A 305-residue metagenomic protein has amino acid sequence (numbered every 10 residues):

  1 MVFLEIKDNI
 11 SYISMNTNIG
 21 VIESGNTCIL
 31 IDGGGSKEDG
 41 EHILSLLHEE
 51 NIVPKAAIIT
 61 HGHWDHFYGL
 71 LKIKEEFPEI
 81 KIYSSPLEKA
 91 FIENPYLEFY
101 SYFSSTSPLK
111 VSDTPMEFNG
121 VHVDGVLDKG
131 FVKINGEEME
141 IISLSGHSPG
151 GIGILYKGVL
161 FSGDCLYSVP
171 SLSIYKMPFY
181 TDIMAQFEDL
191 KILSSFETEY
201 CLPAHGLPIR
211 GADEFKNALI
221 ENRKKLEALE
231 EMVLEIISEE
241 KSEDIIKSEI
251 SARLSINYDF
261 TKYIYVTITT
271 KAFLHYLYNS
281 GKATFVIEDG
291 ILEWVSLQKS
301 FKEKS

Functional and structural regions predicted by a protein language model:
M1-E50, G153-S168: Conserved beta-strand hairpin/beta-sheet module of binuclear metal-dependent hydrolase folds, prominently
N9, I22, D32, L47 (+9 more regions): Divalent metal-coordination and catalytic microenvironments
G35-K37, E138-E227: Metallo-beta-lactamase
E38-V132: Active-site HxH/HxHxD metal-binding segment of metal-dependent hydrolases
E75, I80-Y83, G158, L207-I209 (+4 more regions): A structural signal for the main folded, soluble domain(s) of proteins
A228-I236: Pre-recognition alpha-helix immediately N-terminal to the DNA-recognition helix within helix-turn-helix or winged-helix
E235-S305: C-terminal regulatory/interaction regions
